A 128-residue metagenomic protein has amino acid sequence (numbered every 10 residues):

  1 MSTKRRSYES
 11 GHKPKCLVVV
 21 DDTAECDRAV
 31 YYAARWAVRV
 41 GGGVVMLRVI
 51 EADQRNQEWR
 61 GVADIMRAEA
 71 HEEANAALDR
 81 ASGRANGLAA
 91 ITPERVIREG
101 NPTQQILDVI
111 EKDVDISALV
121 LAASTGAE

Functional and structural regions predicted by a protein language model:
R5-R60: Small/aliphatic-rich secondary-structure junction motif
P14, I116-S117: Conserved acidic residues
Y32, D108-V109: A short acidic, amphipathic alpha-helical/loop segment
A63-A76: A short acidic, glycine-rich active-site loop that binds or catalyzes chemistry on phosphate/adenosine moieties
T92-R95: Rossmann-fold cofactor-recognition segment
I97-Q105: Charged docking surfaces used in two-component/phosphorelay signaling
V109-I116: Glycine-rich phosphate-binding loop signature in dinucleotide/nucleotide-binding domains
A118-E128: Glycine-rich, Arg-bearing micro-motifs that act as flexible, cationic patches
